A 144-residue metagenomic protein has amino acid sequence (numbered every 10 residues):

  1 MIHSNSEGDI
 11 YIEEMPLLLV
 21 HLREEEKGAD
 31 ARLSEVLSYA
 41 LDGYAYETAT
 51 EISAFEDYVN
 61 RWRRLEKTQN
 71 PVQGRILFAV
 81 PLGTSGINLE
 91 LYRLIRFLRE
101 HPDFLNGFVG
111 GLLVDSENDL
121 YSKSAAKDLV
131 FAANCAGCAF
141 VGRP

Functional and structural regions predicted by a protein language model:
I2-A45: N-terminal beta1-alpha1 ligand-phosphate binding loop
E7, Y58-F140: Helix-loop-strand module that forms the ligand-binding subsite of alpha/beta enzymes
E14-V20, G43-T50, G74-L77, N106-L112: Hydrophobic beta-strand segments of well-ordered beta-sheets in folded domains
E24, S53, E117: Residue-level detector of flexible, active-site-proximal loop/helix-junction positions within diverse enzyme catalytic
G28-A29, T50-A54, I87-N88, R93: Secondary-structure junction/capping motif
D42-R63: A short beta-strand-loop structural module common to alpha/beta enzyme folds
P144: Beta-strand-loop-alpha "switch" segments that mediate conformational coupling across diverse proteins
